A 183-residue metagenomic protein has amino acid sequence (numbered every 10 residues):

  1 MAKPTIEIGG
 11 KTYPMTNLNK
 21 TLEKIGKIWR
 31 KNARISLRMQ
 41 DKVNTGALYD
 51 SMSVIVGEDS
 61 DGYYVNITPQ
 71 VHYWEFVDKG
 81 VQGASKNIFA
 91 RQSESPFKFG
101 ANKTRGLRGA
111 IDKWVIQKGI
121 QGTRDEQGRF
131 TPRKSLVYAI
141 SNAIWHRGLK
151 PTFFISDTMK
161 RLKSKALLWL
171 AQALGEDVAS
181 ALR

Functional and structural regions predicted by a protein language model:
M1-R183: Short, Lys/Arg-rich flexible segments
